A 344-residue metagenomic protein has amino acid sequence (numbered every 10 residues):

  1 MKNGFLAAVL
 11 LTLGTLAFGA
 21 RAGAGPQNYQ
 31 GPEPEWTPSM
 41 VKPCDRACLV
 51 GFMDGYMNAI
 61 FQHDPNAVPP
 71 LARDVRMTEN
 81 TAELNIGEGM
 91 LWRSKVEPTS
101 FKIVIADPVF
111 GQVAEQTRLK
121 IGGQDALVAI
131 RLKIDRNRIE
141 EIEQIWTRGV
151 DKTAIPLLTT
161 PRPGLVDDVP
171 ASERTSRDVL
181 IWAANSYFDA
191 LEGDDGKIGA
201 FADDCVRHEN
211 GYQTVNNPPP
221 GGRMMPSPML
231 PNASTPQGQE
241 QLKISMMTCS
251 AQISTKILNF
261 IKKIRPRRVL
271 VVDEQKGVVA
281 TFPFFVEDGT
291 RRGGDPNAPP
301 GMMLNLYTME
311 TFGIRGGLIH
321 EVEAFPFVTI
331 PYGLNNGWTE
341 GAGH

Functional and structural regions predicted by a protein language model:
M1-G4: Positively charged n-region of N-terminal signal peptides that target proteins for export
A7-A17: Bacterial N-terminal signal peptides
R21-H344: C-terminal and inter-domain tail/linker signature
